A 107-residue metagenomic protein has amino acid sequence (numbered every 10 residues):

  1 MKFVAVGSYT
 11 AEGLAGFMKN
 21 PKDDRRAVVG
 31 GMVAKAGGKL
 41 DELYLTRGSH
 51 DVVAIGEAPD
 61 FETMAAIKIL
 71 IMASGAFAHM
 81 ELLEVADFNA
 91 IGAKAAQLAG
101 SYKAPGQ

Functional and structural regions predicted by a protein language model:
M1-Q107: A compositional/biophysical signature of low hydrophobicity enriched in polar/charged and small residues
